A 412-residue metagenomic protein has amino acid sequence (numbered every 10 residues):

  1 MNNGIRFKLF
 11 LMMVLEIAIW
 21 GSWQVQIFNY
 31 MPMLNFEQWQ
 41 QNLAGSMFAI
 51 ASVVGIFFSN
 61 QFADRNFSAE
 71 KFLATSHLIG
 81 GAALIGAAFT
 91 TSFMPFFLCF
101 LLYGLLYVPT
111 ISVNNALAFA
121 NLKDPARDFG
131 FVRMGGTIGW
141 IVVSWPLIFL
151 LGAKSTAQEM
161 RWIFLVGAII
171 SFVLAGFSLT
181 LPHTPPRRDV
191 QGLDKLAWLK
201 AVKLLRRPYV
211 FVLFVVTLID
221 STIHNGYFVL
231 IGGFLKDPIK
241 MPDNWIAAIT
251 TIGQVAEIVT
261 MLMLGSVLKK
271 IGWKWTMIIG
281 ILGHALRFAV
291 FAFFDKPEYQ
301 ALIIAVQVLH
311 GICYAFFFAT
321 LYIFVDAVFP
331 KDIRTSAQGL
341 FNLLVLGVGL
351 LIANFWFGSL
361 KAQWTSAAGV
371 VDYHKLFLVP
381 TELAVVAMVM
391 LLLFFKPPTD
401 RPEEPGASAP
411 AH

Functional and structural regions predicted by a protein language model:
M1-N3, L181-V215, D237: Juxtamembrane intracellular "pre-TM" segments in multi-pass secondary transporters
N2-A49, Y209-T217, S221-I249, F318 (+1 more regions): Helix-loop boundary and gating motifs at the non-cytosolic
V14, A83, F93-S112, L218 (+1 more regions): Hydrophobic core of transmembrane alpha-helices in multi-pass small-molecule transporters, especially MFS/SLC-type
G55-S68, L151-G152, V259-W273, K361-A362: Helix-to-loop junctions at the C-terminal end of transmembrane segments in multipass secondary transporters
L78-T91, L282-K296: C-terminal ends and interior cores of transmembrane alpha-helices in multi-pass membrane transporters/permeases
A87-A88, S171-P182, G347, Y373-H412: Multi-pass alpha-helical transporter architecture, strongest for 12-TM Major Facilitator/SLC carriers used
L101-G135: Cytoplasmic helix-loop-helix junction between adjacent transmembrane helices in 12-TM secondary transporters
F149-I169, S359-A384: A membrane-interface helix-boundary motif in multi-pass transporters
